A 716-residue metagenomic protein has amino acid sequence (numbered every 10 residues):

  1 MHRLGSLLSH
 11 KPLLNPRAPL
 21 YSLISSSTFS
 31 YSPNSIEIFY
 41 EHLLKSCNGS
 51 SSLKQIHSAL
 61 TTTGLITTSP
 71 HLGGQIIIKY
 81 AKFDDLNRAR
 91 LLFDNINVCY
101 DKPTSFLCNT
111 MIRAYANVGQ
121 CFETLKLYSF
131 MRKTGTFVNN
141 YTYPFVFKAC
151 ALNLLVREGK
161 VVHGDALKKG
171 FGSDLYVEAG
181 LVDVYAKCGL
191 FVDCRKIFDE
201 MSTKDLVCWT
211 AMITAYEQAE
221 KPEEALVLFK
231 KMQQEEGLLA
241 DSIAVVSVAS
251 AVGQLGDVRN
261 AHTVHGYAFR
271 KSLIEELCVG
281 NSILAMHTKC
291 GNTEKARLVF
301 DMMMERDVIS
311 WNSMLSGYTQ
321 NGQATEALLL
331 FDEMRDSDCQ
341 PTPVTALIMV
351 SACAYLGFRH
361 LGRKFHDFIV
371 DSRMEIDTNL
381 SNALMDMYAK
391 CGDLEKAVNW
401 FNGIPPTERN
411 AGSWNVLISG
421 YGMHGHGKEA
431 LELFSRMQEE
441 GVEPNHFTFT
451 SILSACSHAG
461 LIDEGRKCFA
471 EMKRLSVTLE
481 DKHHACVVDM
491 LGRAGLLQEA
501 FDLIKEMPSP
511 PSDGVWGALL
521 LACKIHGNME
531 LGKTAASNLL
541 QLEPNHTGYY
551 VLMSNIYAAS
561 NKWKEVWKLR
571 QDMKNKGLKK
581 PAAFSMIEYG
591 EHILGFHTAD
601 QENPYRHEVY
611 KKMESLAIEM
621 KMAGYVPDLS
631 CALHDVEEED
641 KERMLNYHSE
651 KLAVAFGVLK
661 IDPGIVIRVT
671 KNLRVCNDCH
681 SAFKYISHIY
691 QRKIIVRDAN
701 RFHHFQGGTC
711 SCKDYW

Functional and structural regions predicted by a protein language model:
H2-D205, A211-W716: Terminal (and in a subset, N-terminal) low-complexity or junction segments at the ends of helical repeat RNA-binding
